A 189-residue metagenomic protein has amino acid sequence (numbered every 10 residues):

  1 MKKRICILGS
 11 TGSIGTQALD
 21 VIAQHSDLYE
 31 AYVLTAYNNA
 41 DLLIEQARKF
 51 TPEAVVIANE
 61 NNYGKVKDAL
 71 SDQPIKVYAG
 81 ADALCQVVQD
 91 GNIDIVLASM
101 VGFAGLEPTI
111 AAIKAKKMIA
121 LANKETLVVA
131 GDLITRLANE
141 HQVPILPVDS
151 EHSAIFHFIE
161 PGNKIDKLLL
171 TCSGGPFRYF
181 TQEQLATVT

Functional and structural regions predicted by a protein language model:
M1-V55: N-terminal Rossmann-like dinucleotide-binding module
I7, I57, V77-G80, L97-A98 (+3 more regions): General beta-strand structural signal in soluble alpha/beta enzymes
T11, A47, V96, K116 (+1 more regions): Residue-level signal for inorganic ion chemistry
G12, N39, E60-N61, D82 (+3 more regions): Short, ordered loop/turn segments at secondary-structure junctions
I44-R48, C85, I110-A111, R136: Alpha-helical segments flanking ligand/cofactor-binding loops in enzyme cores
T51-E53, Q73-I75, A115-M118, H141-V143: A short helix->loop->beta-strand "cap" motif at the edges of active sites that frequently abuts
D68-D94, M100-G105: A structured beta-alpha segment of the ubiquitous adenosine-cofactor-binding alpha/beta core
N92, S99, L106, I110-A115 (+1 more regions): Rossmann-like NAD(P)H-binding beta-loop-alpha module
